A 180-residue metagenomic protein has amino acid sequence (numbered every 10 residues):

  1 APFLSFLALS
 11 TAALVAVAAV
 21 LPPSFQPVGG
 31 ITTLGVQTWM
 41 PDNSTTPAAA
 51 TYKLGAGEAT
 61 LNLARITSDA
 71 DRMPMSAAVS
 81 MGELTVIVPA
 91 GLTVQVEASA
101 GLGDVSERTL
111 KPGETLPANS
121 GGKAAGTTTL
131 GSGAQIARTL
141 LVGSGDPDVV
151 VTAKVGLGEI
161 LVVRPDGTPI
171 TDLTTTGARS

Functional and structural regions predicted by a protein language model:
A1-S180: Alpha-helical transmembrane segments and their membrane-interface anchoring/capping motifs
